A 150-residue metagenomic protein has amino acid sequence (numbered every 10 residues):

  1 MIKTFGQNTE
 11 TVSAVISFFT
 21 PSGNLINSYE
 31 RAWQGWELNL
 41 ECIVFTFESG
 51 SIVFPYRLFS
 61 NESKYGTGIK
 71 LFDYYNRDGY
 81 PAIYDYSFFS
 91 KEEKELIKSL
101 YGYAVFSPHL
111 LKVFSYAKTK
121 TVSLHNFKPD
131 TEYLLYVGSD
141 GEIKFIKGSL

Functional and structural regions predicted by a protein language model:
M1-K91: Extracytoplasmic beta-rich ectodomain segments of secreted or membrane-anchored proteins
V12-V15, I43-V44, V53, V105 (+3 more regions): Extended aliphatic helical segments
I16-F18, Y116-A117, Y133: Aromatic-enriched hydrophobic runs in primary sequence
S28, L110, F145-K147: Generic marker of "main functional regions" within proteins
V53, F72, K98-L100, D130: Generic intrinsically disordered, low-complexity segments enriched for polar/acidic and small residues
E93-K128: Acidic, glycine-rich flexible loop segments
T119-L150: Extracytoplasmic/luminal low-complexity segments enriched in Pro/Gly and acidic/polar residues that act as flexible
